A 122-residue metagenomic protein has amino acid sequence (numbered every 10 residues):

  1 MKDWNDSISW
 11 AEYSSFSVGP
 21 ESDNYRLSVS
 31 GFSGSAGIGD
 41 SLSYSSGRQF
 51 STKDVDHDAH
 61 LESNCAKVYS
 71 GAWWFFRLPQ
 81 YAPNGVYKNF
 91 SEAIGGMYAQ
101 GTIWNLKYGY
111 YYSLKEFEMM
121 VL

Functional and structural regions predicted by a protein language model:
M1-L122: Mature extracellular or lumenal effector domains of secreted proteins and single-pass membrane receptors/adhesion
